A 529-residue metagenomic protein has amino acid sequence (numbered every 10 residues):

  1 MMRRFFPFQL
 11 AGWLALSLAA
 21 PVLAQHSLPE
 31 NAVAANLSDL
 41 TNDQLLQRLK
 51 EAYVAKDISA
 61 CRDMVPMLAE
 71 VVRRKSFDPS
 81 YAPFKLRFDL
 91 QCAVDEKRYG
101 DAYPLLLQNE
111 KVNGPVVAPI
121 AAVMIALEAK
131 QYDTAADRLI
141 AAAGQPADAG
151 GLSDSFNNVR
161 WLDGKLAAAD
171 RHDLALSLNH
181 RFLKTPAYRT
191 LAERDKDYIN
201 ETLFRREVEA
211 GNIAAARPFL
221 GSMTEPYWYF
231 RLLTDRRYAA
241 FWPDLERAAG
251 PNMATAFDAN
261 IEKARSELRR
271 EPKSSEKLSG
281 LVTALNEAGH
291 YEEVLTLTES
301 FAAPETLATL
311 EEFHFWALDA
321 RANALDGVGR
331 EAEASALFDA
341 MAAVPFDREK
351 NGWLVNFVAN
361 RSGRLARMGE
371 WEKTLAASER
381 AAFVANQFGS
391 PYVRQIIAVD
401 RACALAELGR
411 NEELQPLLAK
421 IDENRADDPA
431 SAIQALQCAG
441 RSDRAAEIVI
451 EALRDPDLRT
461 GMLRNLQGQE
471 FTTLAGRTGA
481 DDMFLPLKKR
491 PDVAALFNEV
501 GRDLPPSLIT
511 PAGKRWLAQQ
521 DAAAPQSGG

Functional and structural regions predicted by a protein language model:
M1-A11: Bacterial N-terminal signal peptides that target proteins for export
A19-P21: N-terminal signal peptide c-region/cleavage motif recognized by signal peptidases
Q25-A35, Y188-E193, R205-F315, G327-D347: Long, contiguous interaction/recruitment modules in multidomain scaffold/adaptor proteins
A32-D39, L68-D78, L107-P115, I140-G150 (+8 more regions): Solenoid-like repeat scaffolds
S38-Q47, S76-R87, V112-A121, D148-W161 (+7 more regions): Generic helix N-cap/helix-start motif at coil->alpha-helix transitions
Y53-A69, Q91-P104, L127-A141, G164-K184 (+6 more regions): Helix-turn-helix repeat elements of alpha-solenoid scaffolds
N360-W371, A382-K420: Alpha-helical adaptor scaffolds
P429-G529: Long, ordered, amphipathic alpha-helical scaffolds
